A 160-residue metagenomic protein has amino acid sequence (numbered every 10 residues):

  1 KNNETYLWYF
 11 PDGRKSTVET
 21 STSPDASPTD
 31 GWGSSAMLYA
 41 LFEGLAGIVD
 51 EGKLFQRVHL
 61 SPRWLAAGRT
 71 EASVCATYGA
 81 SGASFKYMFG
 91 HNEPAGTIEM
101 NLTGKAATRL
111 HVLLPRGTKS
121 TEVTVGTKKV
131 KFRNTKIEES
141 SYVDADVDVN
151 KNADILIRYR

Functional and structural regions predicted by a protein language model:
K1-R160: Non-catalytic C-terminal accessory modules of carbohydrate-active enzymes
